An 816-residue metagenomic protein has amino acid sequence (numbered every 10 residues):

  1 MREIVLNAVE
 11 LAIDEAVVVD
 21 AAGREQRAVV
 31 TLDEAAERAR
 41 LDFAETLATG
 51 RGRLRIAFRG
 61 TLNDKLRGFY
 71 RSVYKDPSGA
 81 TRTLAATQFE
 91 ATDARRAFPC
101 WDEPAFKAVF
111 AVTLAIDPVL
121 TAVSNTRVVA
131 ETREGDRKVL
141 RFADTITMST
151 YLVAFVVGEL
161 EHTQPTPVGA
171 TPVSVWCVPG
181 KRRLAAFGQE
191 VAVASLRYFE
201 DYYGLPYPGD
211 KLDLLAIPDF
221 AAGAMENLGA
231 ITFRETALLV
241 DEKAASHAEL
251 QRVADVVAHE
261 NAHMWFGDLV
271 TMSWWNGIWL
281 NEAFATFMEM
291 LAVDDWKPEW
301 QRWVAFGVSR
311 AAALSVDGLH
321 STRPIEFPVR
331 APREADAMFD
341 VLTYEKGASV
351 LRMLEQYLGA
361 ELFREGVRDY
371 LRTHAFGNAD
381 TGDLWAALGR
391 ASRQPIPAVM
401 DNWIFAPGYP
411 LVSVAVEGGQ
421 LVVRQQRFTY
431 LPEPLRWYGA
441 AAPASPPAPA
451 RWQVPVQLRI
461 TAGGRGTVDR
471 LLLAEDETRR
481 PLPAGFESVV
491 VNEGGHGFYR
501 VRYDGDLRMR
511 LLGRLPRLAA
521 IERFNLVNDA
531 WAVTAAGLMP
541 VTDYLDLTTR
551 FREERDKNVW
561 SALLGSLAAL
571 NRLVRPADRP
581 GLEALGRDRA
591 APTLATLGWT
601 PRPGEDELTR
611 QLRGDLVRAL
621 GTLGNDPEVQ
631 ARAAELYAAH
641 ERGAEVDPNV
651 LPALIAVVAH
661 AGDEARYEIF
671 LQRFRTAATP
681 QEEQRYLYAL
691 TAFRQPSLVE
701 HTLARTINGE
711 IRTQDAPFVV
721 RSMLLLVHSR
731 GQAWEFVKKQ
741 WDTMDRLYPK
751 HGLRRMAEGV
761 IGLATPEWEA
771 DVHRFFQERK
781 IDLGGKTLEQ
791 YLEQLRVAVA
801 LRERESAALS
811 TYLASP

Functional and structural regions predicted by a protein language model:
M1-E10, A111-D117, T429-Q457: Surface-exposed beta-strand/loop patches in extracellular or lumenal glycoproteins
E3, E25-L47, A86-Q88, T92-R95 (+2 more regions): Aromatic/His-enriched, Gly/Pro-containing loop or helix-boundary segments that lie immediately adjacent to catalytic
N7, T271, R368-A375, W385-R390 (+3 more regions): Conserved short loop/turn motifs at secondary-structure junctions
A8-A12, S72-T83, D219-A222: Short edge-strand/loop segments of extracellular domains
E10-D76, P99-D102, E134-D136, E477-G485: A surface-exposed beta-strand-loop module
I13, R24, L84, F142 (+7 more regions): Hydrophobic alpha-helical and helix-loop surface patches within well-folded domains that function as non-catalytic
A39, R55-T163, V168, L184-F187 (+2 more regions): Extended, low-hydrophobicity, Ser/Thr/Pro/Gly-biased non-transmembrane segments
R310-A312, E417, V422-R424, R459-L471 (+1 more regions): Long, ordered, helix-rich scaffold segments
